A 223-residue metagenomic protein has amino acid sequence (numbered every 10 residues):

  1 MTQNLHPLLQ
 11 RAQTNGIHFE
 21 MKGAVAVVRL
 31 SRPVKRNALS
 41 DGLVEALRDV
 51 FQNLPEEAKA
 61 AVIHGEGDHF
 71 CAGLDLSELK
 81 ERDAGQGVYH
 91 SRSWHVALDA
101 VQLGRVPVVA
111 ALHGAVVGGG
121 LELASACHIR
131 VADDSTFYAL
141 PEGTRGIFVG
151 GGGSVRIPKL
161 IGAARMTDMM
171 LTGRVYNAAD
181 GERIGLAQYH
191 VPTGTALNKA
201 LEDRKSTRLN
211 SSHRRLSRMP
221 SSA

Functional and structural regions predicted by a protein language model:
M1-E66, G85, D99, D203: Conserved CoA-thioester-binding segment of acyl-CoA-metabolizing enzymes
L8-R11, A100-R208: Crotonase-fold acyl-CoA enzyme core
V28, I63, D75, L123-S125 (+1 more regions): Hydrophobic/aromatic residues within transmembrane alpha-helices of multi-pass small-molecule transporters
L43-A46, H90-S93, L123, A196: Hydrophobic alpha-helical membrane-association signature
E57, G65-A100, V116, G146: Glycine- (often His-adjacent) and acidic-residue-rich active-site loop that binds/positions the CoA thioester
T207-H213, A223: Conserved small/polar residues in nucleotide/adenosyl-binding loops
